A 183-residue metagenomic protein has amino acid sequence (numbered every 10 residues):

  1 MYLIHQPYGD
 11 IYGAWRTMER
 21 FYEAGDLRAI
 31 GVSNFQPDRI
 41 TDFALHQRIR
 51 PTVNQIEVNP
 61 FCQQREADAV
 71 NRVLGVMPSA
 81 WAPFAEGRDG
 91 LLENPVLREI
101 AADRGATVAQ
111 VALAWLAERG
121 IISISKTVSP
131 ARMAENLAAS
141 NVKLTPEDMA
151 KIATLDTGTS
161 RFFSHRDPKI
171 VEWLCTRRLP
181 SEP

Functional and structural regions predicted by a protein language model:
M1-Y2: Acidic/hydrophobic-patterned starts of short beta strands in beta-sheet-rich repeat architectures
Q6-P183: Beta/alpha (TIM)-barrel catalytic core signal, keyed to glycine-rich beta->alpha loops juxtaposed to Asp/Glu that bind
